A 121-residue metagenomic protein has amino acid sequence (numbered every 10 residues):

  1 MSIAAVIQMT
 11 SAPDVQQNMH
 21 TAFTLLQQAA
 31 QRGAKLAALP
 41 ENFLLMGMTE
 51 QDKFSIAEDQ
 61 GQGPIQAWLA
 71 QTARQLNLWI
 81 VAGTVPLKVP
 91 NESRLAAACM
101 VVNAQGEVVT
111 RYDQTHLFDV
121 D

Functional and structural regions predicted by a protein language model:
M1-A5: Extreme N-terminal starter segment of soluble prokaryotic enzymes
I7-Q8, Q51: A short, mixed-charge helix-start or loop-turn motif at secondary-structure junctions
Q8-V15: Short polar catalytic/cofactor-binding loops
V15, T24-Q105, V109-R111, D119-V120: Cys-nucleophile CN-hydrolase/nitrilase-fold catalytic domain and related Cys-dependent amidase chemistry that acts on
